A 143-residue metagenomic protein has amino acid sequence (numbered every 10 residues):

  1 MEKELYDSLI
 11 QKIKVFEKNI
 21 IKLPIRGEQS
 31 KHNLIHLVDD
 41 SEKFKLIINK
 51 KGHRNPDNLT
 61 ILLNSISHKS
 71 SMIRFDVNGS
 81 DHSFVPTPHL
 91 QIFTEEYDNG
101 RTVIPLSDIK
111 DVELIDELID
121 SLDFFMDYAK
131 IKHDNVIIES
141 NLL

Functional and structural regions predicted by a protein language model:
M1-D7, K14, I131-L143: Short amphipathic alpha-helical segments
M1-F44: Charge-rich, low-complexity N-terminal segments
L9-K12, M72, F125: Generic hydrophobic, helix-prone segments enriched in Leu/Val/Ile
K14, L23-I25, V38-D40, G52 (+3 more regions): Residue-level signal for well-ordered alpha-helical segments
G27-N78: Amphipathic, interaction-prone secondary-structure segments
L62-D111: An exposed acidic His-Trp-rich patch
T102-S140: Well-ordered alpha/beta subsegment
